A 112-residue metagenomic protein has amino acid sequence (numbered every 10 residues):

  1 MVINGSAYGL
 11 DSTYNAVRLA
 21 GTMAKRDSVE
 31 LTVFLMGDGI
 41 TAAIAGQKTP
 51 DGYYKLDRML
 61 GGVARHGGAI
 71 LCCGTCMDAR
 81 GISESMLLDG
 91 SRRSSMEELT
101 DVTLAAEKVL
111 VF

Functional and structural regions predicted by a protein language model:
M1-Y14, A43-K48: Short, glycine-rich nucleotide/cofactor-binding loops
T13-S28, V33: Histidine-anchored nucleotide/phosphate-binding helix
A24-K25, A64-R65, T103-L104: Anion (oxyanion) recognition and catalysis
E30-G37, G68-G74: Short internal beta-strands
G39-A43, D78-R80: Short, active-site-adjacent cap segments at secondary-structure transitions
G46-D51, L87-D89: Short glycine-enriched, charge-decorated loop/helix-capping segments at active-site entrances that position
T49-C76: A glycine-rich helix N-cap at a beta->alpha junction
A79-F112: C-terminal structural segments of small proteins and small subunits
